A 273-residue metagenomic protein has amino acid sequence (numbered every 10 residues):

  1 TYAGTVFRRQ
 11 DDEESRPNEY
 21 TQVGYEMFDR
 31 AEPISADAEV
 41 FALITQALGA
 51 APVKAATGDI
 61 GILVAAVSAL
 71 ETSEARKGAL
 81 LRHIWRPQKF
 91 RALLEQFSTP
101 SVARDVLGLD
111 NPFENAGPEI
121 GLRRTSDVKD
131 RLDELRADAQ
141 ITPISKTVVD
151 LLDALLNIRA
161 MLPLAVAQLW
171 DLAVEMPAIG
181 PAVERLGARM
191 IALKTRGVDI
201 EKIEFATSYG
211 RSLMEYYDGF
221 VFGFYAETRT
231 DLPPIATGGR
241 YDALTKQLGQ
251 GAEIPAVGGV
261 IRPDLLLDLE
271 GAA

Functional and structural regions predicted by a protein language model:
T1-Y2, G78, Q96, F205: Short coil/turn segments at secondary-structure boundaries
Y2-V53, D105-A273: Positively charged, Gly/Ser-enriched RNA/tRNA-binding surfaces
E19-G24, T57-A66: Short, conserved phosphate-binding/catalytic loop or strand-edge motifs used in phosphoryl-/nucleotidyl-transfer
L48, L70-E71, Q88, L193: Short, well-ordered alpha-helical segments in soluble proteins
A55-D59, H83, T207: A generic structural motif
V64-A69, Y217: A short acidic (Asp/Glu
T72-V102, A226-E227: Acidic, His- and aromatic-enriched active-site or binding-groove loops in soluble protein domains that engage sugars
